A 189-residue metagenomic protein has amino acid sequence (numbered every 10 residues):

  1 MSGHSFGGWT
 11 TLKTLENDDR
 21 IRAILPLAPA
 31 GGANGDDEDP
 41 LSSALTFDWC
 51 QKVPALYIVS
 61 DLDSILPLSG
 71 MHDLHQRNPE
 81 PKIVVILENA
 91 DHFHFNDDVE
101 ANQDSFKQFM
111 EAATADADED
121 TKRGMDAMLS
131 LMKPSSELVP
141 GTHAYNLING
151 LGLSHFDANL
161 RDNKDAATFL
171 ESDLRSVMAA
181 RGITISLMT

Functional and structural regions predicted by a protein language model:
G3-S5: Conserved alpha/beta-hydrolase "nucleophile elbow" surrounding the catalytic nucleophile
G7, S64, A166: Short, electropositive, low-hydrophobicity segments enriched in small/polar residues
G7-T10, G70, I148, G152: Stable alpha-helical elements in mature extracytoplasmic
G8-D18: Short glycine-enriched nucleophile-adjacent loop and the immediately C-terminal alpha-helix near the catalytic center
L12-K13, G70-L74, L170-L174: Intrinsically disordered, low-complexity boundary segments flanking structured domains
N17, G70, D98-N102: Residue-level detector of alpha-helical segments with a strong bias toward transmembrane helices and their helix-loop
R22-F95: The feature captures the conserved acid-bearing segment of alpha/beta-hydrolase catalytic domains
E80, N89, D97-T189: Alpha/beta-hydrolase-fold serine-hydrolase catalytic core, especially in secreted/extracellular enzymes
